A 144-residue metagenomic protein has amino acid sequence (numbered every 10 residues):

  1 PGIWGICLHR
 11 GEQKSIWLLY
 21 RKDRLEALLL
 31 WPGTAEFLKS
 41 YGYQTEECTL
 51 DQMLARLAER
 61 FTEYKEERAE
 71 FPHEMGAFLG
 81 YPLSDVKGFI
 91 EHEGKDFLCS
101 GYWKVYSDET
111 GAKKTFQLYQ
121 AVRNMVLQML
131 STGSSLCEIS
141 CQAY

Functional and structural regions predicted by a protein language model:
P1-T49: A glycine-rich, hydrophobic loop/mini-helix early in the fold
I3, E91, K95, N124-S131: Generic secondary-structure signature for well-ordered alpha-helical cores
H9, L38, L54-R56, R60: Conserved catalytic core of nucleotide polymerization and phosphodiester-bond processing enzymes
E12-Q13, Q52-M53, I90-E93, S100-S107: Short linear loop/turn motifs
E47-R56, K95: A short mid-domain helix/strand-loop element embedded in enzyme catalytic domains that forms or borders the active-site
A55-L79: A mid-sequence, solvent-exposed acidic-amphipathic segment
F71-C99: Hydrophobic/aromatic-rich, well-ordered segments within soluble, folded domains that form packed cores
Y102-Y144: Long, compositionally biased
